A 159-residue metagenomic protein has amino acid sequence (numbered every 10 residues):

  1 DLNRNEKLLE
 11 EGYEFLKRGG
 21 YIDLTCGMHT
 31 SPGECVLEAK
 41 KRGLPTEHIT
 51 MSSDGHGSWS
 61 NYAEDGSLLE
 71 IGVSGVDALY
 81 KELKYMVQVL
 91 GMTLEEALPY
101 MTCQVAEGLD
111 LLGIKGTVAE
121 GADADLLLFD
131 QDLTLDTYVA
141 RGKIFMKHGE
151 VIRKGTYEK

Functional and structural regions predicted by a protein language model:
D1-S60, L68: Active-site core of metal-dependent hydrolases
G12, V36, L83-K84, C103 (+1 more regions): Short glycine-/small-residue-rich flexible loop motifs, especially phosphate/cofactor-binding loops
Y21, T93, L127: Residue-level detector of anion-binding/catalytic polar loops
L24-M28, S53-G55, L98-M101, L128-Q131 (+2 more regions): Active-site proximal loops enriched in glycine and acidic residues that flank catalytic Cys/His/Asp and coordinate
E34-C35, A106, Y157: Short Asp/Glu-rich motifs
K40-A122: His/Asp/Glu-enriched, well-ordered alpha-helical/loop segment that forms or immediately abuts the divalent-metal
T117-K159: C-terminal cap of metal-dependent C-N hydrolases
